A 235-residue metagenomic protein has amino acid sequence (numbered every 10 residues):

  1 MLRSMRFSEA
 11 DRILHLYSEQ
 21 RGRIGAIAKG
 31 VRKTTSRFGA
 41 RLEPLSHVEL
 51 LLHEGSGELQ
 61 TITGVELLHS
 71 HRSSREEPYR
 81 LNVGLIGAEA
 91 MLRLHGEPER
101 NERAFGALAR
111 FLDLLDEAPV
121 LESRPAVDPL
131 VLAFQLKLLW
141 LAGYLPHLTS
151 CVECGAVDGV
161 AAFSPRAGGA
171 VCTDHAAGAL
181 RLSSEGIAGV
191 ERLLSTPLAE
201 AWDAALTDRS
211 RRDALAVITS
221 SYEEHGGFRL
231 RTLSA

Functional and structural regions predicted by a protein language model:
M1-A235: Non-catalytic alpha-helical scaffolds and adjoining flexible linkers that form interface surfaces for assembly
